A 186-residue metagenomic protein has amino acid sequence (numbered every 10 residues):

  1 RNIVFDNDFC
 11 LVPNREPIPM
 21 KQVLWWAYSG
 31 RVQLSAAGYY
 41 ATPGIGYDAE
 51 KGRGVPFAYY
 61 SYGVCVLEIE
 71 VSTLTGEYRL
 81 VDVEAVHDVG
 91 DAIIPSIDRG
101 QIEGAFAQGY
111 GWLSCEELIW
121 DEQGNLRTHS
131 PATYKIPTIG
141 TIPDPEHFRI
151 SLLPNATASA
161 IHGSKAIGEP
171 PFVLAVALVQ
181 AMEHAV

Functional and structural regions predicted by a protein language model:
R1-V186: C-terminal catalytic domains of large/alpha subunits in multi-subunit enzymes
